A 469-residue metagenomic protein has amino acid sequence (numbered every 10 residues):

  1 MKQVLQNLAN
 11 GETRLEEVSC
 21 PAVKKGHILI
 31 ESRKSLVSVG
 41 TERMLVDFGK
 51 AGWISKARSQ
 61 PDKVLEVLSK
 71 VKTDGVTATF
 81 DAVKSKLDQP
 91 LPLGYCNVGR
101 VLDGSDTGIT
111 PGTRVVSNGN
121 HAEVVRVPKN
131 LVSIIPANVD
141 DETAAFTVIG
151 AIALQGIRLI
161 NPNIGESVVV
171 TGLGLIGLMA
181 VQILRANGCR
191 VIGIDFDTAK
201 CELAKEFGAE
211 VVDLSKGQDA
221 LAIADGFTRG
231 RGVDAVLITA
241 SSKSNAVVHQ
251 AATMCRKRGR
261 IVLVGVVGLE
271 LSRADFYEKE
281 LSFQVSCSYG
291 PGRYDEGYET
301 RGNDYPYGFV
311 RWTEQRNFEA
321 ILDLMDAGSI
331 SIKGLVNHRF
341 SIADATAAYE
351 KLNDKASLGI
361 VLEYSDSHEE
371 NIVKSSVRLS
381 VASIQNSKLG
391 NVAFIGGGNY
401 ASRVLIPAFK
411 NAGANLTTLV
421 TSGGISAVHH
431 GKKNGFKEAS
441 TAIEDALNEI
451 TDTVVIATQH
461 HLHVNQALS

Functional and structural regions predicted by a protein language model:
V4, G226, G230, A235 (+6 more regions): C-terminal capping/lid region of NAD(P)-dependent oxidoreductase domains
P21-L36, L45-N118: Glycine-rich beta-strand-centered segment in the early N-terminal region that forms part of a ligand/cofactor-binding
T110, N138-D140, N161-S167, R231 (+2 more regions): Short helix-loop-beta connector
G119, D195-F196, C287, T418-S422: Conserved acidic E/D residue at the C-terminus of a beta-strand in Rossmann-like folds
D140-G217, A222, P407: Mid-domain Rossmann-like dinucleotide-binding core that forms the NAD(H)/NADP(H) cofactor-binding site
P162, E202, F207-S286, E449-T458 (+1 more regions): Glycine-rich cofactor phosphate-binding loops and adjacent beta1-alpha1 units of small-molecule cofactor enzyme domains
G177-L178, A401-L405, H463-V464: N-terminal Rossmann-fold NAD(P) dinucleotide-binding loop
V373-N434: N-terminal Rossmann-like dinucleotide-binding module
